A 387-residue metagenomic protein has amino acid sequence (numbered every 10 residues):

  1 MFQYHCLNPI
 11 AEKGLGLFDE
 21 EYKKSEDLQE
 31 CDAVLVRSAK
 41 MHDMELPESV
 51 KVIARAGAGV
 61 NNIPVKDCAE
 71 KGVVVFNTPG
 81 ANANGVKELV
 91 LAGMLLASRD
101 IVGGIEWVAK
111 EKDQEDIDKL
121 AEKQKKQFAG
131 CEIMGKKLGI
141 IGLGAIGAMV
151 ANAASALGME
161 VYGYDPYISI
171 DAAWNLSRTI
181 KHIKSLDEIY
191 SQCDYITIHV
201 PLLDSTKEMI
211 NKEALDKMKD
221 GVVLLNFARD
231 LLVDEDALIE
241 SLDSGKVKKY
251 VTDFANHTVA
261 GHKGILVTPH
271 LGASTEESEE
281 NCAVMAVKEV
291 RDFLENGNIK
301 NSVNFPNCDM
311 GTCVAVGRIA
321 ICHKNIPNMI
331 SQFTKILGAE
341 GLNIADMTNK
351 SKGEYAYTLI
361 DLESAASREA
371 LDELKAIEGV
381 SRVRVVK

Functional and structural regions predicted by a protein language model:
M1-T78, N211, V223, D234 (+3 more regions): An N-terminal-biased, well-structured beta-alpha scaffold segment characteristic of Rossmann-like dinucleotide-binding
H42-E45, P166-T258, S274: Rossmann-like adenosine-cofactor binding region
P79-K137, D171, N301-V303: Phosphate-binding beta-alpha-beta segment of Rossmann-like dinucleotide-binding domains, i.e., the NAD(P)
K87-E106, N152-M159, M285-N298, T334-G338: Oxidoreductase and adenylate-handling cofactor-binding alpha/beta cores
K136, L143-G144: Glycine-rich Rossmann-fold phosphate-binding loop(s) that bind the pyrophosphate of adenine dinucleotide cofactors
G147-A148: N-terminal Rossmann-fold NAD(P) dinucleotide-binding loop
K212, D220-C313, Y357, D361 (+1 more regions): Rossmann-like dinucleotide-binding domain for NAD(H)/NADP(H)
N304-K387: A conserved regulatory-domain signal marking ACT and ACT-like small-molecule sensing domains and adjacent regulatory
